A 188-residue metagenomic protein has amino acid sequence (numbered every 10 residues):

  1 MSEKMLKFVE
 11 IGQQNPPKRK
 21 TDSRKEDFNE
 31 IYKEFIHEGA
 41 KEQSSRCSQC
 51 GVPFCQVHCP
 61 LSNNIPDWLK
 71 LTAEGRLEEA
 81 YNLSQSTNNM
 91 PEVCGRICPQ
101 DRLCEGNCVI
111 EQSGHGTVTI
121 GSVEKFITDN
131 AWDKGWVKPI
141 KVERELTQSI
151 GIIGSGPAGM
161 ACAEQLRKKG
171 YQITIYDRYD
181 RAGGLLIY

Functional and structural regions predicted by a protein language model:
M1-S149, Y179: Ferredoxin-type iron-sulfur electron-transfer modules and their immediate structural context
A73, I152-P157, R181-A182: Short glycine/serine/threonine-biased micro-segments
L103, A161, G184: Conserved SAM/SAH-binding loop-helix junction of Class I S-adenosyl-L-methionine-dependent methyltransferases
V109, A163-Q165, I187-Y188: Short amphipathic alpha-helical segments
Q148-T174: N-terminal Rossmann-like FAD-binding beta1-loop-alpha1 element of flavoenzymes
Y171-I187: Glycine-rich FAD pyrophosphate-binding loop
